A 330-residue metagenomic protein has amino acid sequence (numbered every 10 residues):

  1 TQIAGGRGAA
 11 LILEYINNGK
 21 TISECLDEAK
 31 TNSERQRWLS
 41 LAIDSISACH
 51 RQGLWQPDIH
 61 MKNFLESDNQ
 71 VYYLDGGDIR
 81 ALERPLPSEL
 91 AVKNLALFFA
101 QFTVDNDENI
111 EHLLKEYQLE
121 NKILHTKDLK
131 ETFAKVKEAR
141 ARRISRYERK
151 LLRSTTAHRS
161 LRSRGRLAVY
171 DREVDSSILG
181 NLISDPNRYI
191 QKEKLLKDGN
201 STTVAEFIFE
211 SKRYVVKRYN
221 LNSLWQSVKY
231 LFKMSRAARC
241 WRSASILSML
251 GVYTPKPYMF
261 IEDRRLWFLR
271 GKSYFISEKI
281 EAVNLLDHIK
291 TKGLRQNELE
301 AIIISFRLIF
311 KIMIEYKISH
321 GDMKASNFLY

Functional and structural regions predicted by a protein language model:
T1-I22, S40-P57, Y170, S176-L285 (+3 more regions): Conserved ATP-binding subdomain of kinase catalytic cores across diverse folds
T21-T31, L285-L294: AlphaC helix of the protein kinase catalytic domain
A29, S88-V92, M234-A238, G293: Short, conserved loop/turn and helix-capping segments at secondary-structure boundaries that abut family-defining
R35-L39, L299-I303: Short alpha-helical scaffold element within the canonical Hanks-type protein kinase domain
I59-E66, M323, F328-Y330: Hydrophobic residue at the +6 position relative to the catalytic HRD Asp in the kinase catalytic loop
S67-N69, E210-S211: Short acidic-glycine loop/turn motifs at beta-strand connectors
Y72-A141: C-lobe/activation-segment region of protein kinase-like
T132-E193: Juxta-kinase regulatory segment immediately upstream of eukaryotic protein kinase catalytic domains
